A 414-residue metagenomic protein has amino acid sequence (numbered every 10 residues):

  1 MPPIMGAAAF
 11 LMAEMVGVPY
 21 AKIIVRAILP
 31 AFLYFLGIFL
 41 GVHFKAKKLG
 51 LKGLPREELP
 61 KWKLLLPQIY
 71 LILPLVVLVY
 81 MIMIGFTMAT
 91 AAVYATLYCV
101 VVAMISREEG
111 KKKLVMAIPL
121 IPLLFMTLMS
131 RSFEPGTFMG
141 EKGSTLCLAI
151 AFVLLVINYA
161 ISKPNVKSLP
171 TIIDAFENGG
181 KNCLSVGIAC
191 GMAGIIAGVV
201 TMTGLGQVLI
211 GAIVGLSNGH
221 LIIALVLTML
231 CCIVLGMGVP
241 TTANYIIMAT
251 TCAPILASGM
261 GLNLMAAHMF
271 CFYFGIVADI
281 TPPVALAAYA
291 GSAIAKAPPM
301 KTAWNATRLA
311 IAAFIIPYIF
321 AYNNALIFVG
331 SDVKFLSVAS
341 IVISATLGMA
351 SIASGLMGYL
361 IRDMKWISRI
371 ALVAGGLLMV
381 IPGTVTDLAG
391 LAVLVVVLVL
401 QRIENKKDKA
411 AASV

Functional and structural regions predicted by a protein language model:
M1-K47, L51-I84, Y289-Y318, F328-T346: Membrane-core helix-loop-helix motifs of multi-pass transport proteins
Y20-A27, W62-L66, M81-A91, E134-A149 (+3 more regions): Interfacial loop-to-helix junctions that mark the boundaries of transmembrane helices in multi-pass membrane
I23-R26, F32, L221-L235, G261-V277 (+1 more regions): Alpha-helical transmembrane segments of multi-pass membrane proteins
H43-K47, E108-G110, A160-S168, G358-D363 (+1 more regions): Membrane-interface capping segments at transmembrane-helix boundaries
L66-I72, S144, G180-G187, A212-L230 (+3 more regions): Membrane-interfacial loop-to-helix junctions in multi-pass transporters
I69-V77, M88-M104, V115-L123, K142-A160 (+6 more regions): Hydrophobic mid-bilayer segments of alpha-helices in multi-pass membrane transport proteins, especially secondary
M116-A117, I121-Q207, L221-V234, G238 (+1 more regions): Core transmembrane alpha-helical segments of multi-pass membrane transporters/permeases
G187-G191, N218-A253, G259, C271-A285: Hydrophobic alpha-helical transmembrane segments of multi-pass integral membrane proteins, predominantly secondary
